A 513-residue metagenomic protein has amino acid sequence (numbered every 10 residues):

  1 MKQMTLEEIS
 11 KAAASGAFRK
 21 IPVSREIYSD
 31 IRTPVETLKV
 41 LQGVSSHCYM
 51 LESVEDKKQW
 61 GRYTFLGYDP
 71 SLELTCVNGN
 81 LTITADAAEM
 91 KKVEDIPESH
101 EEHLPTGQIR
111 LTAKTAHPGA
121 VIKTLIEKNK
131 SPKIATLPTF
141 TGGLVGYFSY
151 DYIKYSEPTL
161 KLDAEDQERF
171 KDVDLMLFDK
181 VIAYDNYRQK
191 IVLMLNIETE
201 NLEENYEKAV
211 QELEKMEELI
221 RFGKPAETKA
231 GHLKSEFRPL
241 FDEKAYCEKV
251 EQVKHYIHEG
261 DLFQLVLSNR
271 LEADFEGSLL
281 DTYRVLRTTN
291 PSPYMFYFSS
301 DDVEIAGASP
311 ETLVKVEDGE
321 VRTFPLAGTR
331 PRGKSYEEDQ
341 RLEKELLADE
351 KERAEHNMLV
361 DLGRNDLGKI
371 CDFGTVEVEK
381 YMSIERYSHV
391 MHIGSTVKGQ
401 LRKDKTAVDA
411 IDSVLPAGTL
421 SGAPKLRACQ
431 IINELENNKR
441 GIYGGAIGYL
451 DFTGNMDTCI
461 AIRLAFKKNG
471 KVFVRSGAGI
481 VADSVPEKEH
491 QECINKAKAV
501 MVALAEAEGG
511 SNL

Functional and structural regions predicted by a protein language model:
M1-L513: Extended alpha-helical targeting/anchoring segments, especially N-terminal organellar/secretory targeting helices
